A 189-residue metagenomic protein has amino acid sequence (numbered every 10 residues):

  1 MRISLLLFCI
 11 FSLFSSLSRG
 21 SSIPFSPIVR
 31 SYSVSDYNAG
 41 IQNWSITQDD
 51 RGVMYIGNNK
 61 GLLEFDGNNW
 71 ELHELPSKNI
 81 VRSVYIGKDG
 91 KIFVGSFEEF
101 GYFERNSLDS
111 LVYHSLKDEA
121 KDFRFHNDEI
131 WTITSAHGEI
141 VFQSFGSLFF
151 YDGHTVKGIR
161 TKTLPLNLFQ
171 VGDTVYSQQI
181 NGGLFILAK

Functional and structural regions predicted by a protein language model:
M1-K189: Carboxylate-rich, polar loop motifs that coordinate divalent cations or form catalytic acidic clusters
